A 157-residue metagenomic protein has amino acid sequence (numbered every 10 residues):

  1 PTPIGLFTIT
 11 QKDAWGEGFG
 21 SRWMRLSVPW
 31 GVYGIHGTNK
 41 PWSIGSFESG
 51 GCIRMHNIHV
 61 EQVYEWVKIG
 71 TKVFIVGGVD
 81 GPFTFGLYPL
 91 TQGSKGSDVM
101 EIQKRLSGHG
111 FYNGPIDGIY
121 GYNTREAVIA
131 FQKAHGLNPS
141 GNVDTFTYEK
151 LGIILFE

Functional and structural regions predicted by a protein language model:
P1-I44, N57-I69: Gly/Pro-biased beta-strand-loop elements
T10, H36, V76, T91 (+1 more regions): Residue-level detector of conserved, well-ordered beta-strand and adjacent loop positions that form binding/recognition
Q11-D13, V28, V63-V67, T71 (+4 more regions): Sec/Tat-exported extracytoplasmic proteins
T38, G45-F47, F85-Y88: Short acidic, glycine/proline-rich loop/turn micro-motifs
G50-N57: Short, structured beta-strand/loop micro-motifs enriched in basic residues and often containing a Trp
E61-R105, I129: N-terminal targeting pre-sequences for secretion and organelle import
L90-M100, K104-I153: Short acidic, glycine/serine/threonine-rich helix-capping segments at coil-helix boundaries
